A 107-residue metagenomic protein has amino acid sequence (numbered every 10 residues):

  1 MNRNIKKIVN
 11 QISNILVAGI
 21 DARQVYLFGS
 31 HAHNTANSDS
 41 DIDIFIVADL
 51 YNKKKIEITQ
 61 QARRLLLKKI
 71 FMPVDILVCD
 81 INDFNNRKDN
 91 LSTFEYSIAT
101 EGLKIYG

Functional and structural regions predicted by a protein language model:
M1-Q24, A32-S38, A48-G107: Catalytic core of pol beta-like nucleotidyltransferases
D43-V47: Short beta-strand->loop micro-motif that forms the acidic, two-metal-ion catalytic signature in nucleotide-processing
